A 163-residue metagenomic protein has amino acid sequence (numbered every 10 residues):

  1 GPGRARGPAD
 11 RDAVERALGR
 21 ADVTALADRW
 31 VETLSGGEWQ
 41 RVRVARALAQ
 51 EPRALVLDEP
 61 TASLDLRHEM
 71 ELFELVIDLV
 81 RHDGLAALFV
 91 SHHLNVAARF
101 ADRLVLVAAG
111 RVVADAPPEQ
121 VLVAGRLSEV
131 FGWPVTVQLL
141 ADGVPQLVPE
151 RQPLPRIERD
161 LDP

Functional and structural regions predicted by a protein language model:
P8-L26: Conserved ABC ATPase "signature" region
W30-L34, E38: Conserved ABC ATPase signature
E51: Conserved catalytic motifs of ABC-family nucleotide-binding domains
L55-E59: Catalytic Walker B motif of ABC-type/P-loop ATPase nucleotide-binding domains
M70-D83: Helical segment within the ABC ATPase nucleotide-binding domain
V130-P163: ABC ATPase nucleotide-binding domains
